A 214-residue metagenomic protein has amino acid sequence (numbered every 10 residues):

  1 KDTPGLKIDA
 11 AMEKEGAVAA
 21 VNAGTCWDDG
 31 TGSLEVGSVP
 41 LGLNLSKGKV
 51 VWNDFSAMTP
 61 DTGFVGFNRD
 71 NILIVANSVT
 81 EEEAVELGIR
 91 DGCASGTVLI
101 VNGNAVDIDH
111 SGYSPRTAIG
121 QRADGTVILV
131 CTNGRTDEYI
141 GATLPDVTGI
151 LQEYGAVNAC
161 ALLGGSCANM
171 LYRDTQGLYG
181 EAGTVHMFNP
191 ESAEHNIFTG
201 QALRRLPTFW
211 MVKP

Functional and structural regions predicted by a protein language model:
K1-P214: Gly/Ser/Thr/Pro-rich low-complexity, intrinsically disordered segments
